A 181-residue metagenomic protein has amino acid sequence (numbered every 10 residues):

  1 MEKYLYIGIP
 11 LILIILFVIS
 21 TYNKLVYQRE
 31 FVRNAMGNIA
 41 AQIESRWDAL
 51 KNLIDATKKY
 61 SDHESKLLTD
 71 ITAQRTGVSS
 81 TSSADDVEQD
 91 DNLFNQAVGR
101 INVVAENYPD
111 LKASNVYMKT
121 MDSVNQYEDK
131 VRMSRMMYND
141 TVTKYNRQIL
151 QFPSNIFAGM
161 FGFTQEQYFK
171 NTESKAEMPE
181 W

Functional and structural regions predicted by a protein language model:
M1-W181: A helix-centric hydrophobic-segment signal that preferentially recognizes long, alpha-helical stretches used
